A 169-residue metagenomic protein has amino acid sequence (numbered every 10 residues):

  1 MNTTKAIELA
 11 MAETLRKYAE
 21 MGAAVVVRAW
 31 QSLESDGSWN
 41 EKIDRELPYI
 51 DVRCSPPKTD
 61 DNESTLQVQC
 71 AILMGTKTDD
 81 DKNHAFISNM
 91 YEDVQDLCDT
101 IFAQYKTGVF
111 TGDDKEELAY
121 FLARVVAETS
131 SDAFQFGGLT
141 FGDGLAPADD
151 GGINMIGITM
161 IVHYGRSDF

Functional and structural regions predicted by a protein language model:
M1-W30, D51-F169: Charged, amphipathic alpha-helical segments and their flanking helix caps
L33-D51: Charged, often glycine-rich, active-site loop that binds/positions anionic groups
